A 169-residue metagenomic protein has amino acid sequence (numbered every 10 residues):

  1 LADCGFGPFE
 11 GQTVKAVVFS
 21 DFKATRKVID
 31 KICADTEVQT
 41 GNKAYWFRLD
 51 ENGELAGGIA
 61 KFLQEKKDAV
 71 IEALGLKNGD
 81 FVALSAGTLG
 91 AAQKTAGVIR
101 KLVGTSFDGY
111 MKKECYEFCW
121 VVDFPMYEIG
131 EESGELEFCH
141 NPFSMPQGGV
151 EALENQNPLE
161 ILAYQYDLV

Functional and structural regions predicted by a protein language model:
L1-V169: Class II aminoacyl-tRNA synthetase catalytic cores and aaRS-like
